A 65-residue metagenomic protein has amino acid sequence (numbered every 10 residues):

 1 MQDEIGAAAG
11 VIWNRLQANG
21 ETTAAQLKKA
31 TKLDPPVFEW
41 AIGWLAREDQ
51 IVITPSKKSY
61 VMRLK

Functional and structural regions predicted by a protein language model:
Q2, N14, T31-K32: A generic secondary-structure micro-motif detector that highlights 1-2 residue hydrophobic/ambivalent hotspots embedded
Q2-A9, T23, I53-K65: Short, cationic-aromatic polyanion-contact patches
A9-L16: Hydrophobic residues on short alpha-helical segments
A18-A30: Short acidic, hydrophobic short linear motifs in intrinsically disordered regions
L27, E39, S56-K57: Short loop/turn and capping residues at structural boundaries
L33-W44: Short amphipathic alpha-helical interaction segments
D49: Glycine-centered, phosphate/nucleic-acid-interacting loop/turn motifs that mediate DNA/RNA or nucleotide
